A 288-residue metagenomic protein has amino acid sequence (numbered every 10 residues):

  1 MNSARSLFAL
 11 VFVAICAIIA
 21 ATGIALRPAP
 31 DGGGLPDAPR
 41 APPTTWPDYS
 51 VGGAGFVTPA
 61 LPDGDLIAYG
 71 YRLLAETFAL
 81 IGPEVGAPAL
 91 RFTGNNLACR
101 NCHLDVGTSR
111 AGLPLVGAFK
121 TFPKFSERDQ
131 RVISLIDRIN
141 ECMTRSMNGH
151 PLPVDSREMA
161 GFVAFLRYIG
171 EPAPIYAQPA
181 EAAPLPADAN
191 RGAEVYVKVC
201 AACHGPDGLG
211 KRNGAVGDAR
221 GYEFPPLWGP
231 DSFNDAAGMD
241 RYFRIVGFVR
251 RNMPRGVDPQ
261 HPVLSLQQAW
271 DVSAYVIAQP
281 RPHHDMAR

Functional and structural regions predicted by a protein language model:
M1-G82, E127-V132, D137, M147-V154 (+1 more regions): N-terminal export/targeting leaders of redox proteins
D48-L90, A164-V197, G210-R212: Electrostatic cytochrome c docking/interface patches
D65-A68, L73-I81, N101, T108-L152 (+1 more regions): Extracytoplasmic electron-transfer domains, predominantly the class I c-type cytochrome c fold
G70, N96-G107, F162, G192-K211 (+1 more regions): The canonical Cys-X-X-Cys-His
V85, R110-L115, P174-Q178, R212-V216 (+2 more regions): Short, solvent-exposed loop/turn and secondary-structure capping segments
G86-N95, L185-P186, V195, D235-G238 (+1 more regions): Flexible gly/pro/ser-rich segments immediately N-terminal to CXXCH heme-c attachment motifs in exported/periplasmic
D129, I133, L152-A160, Y168 (+2 more regions): Short, amphipathic alpha-helical segments
L135-I136, F162-I175, V199, H204-D207 (+2 more regions): A structural motif
